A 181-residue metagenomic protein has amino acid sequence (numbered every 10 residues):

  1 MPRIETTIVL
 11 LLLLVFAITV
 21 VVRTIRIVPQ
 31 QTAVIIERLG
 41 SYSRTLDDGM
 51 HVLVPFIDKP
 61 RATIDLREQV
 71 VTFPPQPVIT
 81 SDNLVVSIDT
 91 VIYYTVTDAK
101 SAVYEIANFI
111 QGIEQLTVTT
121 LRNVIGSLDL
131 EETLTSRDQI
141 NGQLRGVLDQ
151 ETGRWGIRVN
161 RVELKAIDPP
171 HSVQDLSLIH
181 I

Functional and structural regions predicted by a protein language model:
M1-S177: N-terminal hydrophobic membrane-entry segments
I179-I181: Conserved small/polar residues in nucleotide/adenosyl-binding loops
